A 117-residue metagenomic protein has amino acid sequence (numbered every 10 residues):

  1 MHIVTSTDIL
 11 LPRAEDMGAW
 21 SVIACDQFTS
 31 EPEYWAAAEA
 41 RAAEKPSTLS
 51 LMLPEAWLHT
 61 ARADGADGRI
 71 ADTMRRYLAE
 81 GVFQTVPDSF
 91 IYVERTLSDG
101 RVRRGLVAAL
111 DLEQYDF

Functional and structural regions predicted by a protein language model:
M1-D116: A cross-family signal for N-terminal binding/gating loops and helix N-caps that shape access to the active site
